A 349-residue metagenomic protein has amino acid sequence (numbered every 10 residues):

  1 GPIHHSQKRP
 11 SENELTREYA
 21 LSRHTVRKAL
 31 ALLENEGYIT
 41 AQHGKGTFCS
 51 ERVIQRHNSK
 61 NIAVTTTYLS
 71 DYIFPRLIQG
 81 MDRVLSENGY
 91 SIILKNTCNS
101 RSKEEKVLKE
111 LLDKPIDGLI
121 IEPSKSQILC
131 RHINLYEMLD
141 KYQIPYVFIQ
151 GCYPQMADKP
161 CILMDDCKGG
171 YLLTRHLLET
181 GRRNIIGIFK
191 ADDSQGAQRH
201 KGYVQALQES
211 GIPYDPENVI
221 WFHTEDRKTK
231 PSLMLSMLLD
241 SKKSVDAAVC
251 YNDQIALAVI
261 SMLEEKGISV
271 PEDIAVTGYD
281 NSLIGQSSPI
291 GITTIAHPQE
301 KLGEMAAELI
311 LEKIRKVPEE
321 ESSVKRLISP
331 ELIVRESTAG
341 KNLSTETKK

Functional and structural regions predicted by a protein language model:
G1-N58: N-terminal helix-turn-helix DNA-binding module of bacterial transcription factors
H4, S50-R175, D240: Alpha-helical recognition/docking segments in bacterial nutrient-uptake and carbohydrate-utilization systems
A63-V64, I116-K125, V147, I186-F189 (+3 more regions): Periplasmic-binding protein-like
Y72-E87, G169-L172, S194-Y214, A258 (+2 more regions): Short, solvent-exposed amphipathic alpha-helices that sit in or adjacent to ligand/effector-binding or catalytic
S86-N96, I185-G187, V204-T229: Short beta-strand elements in bilobed, periplasmic/extracellular small-molecule ligand-binding domains
A157-G187, Q205, K228-M237, A256 (+1 more regions): Hydrophobic alpha-helical segments within soluble ligand-binding/sensing domains
Y171-I212, S322-T338: An alpha-beta-alpha
S232-K349: Flexible loop/turn connectors
